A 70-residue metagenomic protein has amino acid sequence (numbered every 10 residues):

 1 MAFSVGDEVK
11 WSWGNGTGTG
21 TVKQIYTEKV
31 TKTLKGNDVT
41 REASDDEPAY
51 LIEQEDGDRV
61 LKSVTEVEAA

Functional and structural regions predicted by a protein language model:
G18-I25: Short beta-strand-centered aromatic/proline hotspots
I25-T31: Short, conserved beta-turn/loop elements at beta-strand boundaries and strand-helix junctions
V39-A70: Intrinsically disordered, low-complexity, charged/polar segments
